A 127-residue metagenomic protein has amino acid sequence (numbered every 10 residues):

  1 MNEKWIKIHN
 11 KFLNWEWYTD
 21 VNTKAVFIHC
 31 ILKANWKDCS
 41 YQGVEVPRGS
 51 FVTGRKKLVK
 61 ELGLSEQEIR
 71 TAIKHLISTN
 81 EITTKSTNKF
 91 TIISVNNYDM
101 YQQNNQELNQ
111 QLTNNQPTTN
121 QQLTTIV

Functional and structural regions predicted by a protein language model:
M1-L13, V46-R48, Q102: An N-terminal low-complexity regulatory-tail signal and nearby short nucleic-acid-interaction modules
W5-K7, S94, I126: Detector for intrinsically disordered, low-structure N-terminal pre-sequences
H9-K11, E16, V21, G54 (+1 more regions): Surface-exposed loop/turn and secondary-structure junction residues enriched for glycine/proline
W17-V21, A34-N96: Winged helix-turn-helix DNA-binding recognition segment
I31-N35, Q103: Short alpha-helix boundary/capping elements
N97-V127: Charged low-complexity intrinsically disordered patches
